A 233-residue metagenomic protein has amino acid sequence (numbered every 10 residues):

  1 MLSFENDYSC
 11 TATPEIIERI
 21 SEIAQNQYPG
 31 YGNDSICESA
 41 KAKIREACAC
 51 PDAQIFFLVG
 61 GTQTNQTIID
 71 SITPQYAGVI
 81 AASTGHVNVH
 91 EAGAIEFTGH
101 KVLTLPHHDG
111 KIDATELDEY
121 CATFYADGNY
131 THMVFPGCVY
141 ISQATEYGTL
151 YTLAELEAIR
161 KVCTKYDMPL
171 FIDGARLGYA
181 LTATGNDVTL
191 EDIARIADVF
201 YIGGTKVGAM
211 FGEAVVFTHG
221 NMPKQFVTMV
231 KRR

Functional and structural regions predicted by a protein language model:
L2-R233: Conserved PLP-enzyme active-site core in the AAT-like
